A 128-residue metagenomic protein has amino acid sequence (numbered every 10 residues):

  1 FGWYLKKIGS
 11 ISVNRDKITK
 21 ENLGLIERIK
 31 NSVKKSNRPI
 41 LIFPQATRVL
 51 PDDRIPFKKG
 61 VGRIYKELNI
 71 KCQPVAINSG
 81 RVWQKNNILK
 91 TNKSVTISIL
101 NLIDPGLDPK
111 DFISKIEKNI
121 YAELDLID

Functional and structural regions predicted by a protein language model:
F1-T19: Catalytic core of membrane glycerolipid acyltransferases/transacylases, capturing the structured, soluble-facing
L23-D128: Non-catalytic C-terminal accessory region of glycerolipid acyltransferases and related lyso-lipid remodeling enzymes
